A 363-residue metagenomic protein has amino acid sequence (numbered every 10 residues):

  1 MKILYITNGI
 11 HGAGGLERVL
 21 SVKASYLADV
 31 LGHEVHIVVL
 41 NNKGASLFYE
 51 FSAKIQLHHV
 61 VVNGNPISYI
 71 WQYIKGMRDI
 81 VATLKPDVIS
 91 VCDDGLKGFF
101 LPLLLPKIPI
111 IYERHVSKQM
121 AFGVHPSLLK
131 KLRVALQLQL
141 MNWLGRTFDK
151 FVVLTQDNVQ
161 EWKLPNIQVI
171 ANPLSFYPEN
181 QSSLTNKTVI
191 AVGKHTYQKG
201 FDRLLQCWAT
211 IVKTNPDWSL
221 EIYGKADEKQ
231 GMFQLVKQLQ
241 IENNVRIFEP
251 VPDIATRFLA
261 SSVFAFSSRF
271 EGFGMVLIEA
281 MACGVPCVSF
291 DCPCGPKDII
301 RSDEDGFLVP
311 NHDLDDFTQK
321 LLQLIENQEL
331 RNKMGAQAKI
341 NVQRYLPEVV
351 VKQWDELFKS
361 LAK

Functional and structural regions predicted by a protein language model:
L4-I6, Q181-K199, L205-W208: Conserved donor-binding/catalytic core segment of Leloir-type glycosyltransferases
Y5-A13, R18-L20, Y26-S68, E161: N-terminal strand-loop element at the rim of the active site of nucleotide-sugar-dependent glycosyltransferases
V91-K97, R114: Short His-centered aromatic/hydrophobic patch
L138, N142-E179: Donor nucleotide-sugar binding/catalytic pocket of nucleotide-sugar-dependent glycosyltransferases
P250, R269: Aromatic "clamp/platform" in nucleotide-sugar-dependent glycosyltransferases that forms part of the donor/acceptor
P286-F290: Short hydrophobic beta-strand element within catalytic cores of glycosyltransferases and related nucleotide-activated
R301-D303, F307-L314, L322-E329, Q343: Conserved acidic donor-binding segment of nucleotide-sugar-dependent glycosyltransferases
D316, Q323, L330-R344, Q353-E356: A short, well-ordered alpha-helix in the C-terminal region of glycosyltransferases
